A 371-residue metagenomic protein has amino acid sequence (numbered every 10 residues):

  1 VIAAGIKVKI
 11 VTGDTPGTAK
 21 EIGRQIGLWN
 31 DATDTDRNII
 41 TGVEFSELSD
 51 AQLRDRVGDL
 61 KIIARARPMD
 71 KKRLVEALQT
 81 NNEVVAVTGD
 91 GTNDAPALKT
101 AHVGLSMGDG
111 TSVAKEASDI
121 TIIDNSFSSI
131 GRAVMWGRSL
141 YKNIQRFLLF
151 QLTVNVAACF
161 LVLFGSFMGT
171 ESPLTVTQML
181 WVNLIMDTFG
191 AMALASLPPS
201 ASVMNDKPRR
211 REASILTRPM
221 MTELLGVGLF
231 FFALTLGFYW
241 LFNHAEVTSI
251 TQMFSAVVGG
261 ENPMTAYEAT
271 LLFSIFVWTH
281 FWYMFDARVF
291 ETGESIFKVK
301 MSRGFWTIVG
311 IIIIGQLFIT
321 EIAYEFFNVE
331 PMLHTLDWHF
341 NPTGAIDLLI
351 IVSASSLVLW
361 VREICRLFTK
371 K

Functional and structural regions predicted by a protein language model:
V1-E21, V85, F281, A323: Substrate-recognition element of Asp-dependent hydrolases with the DxDx(T/V) motif
I2, R24, S166, T320: Short polybasic/polar patches that bind polyanions
A3, T15-I26, M69-A77, G91-A101: Acidic, divalent-metal-coordinating active-site segment for phosphoryl/phosphodiester hydrolysis, typified by short
K9-V11, R65, V85-G89, P96: Cytosolic beta-strand hydrophobic patch enriched in CBS
T12, T18, T88, T92 (+2 more regions): Ser/Thr-centric signal marking residues that sit in or immediately flank functional binding/regulatory motifs
I26, N30-V87, A101, G108-T292: Membrane-embedded transport module
A195, T217, N243-V247, T251-M253 (+1 more regions): C-terminal transmembrane module of polytopic membrane proteins
